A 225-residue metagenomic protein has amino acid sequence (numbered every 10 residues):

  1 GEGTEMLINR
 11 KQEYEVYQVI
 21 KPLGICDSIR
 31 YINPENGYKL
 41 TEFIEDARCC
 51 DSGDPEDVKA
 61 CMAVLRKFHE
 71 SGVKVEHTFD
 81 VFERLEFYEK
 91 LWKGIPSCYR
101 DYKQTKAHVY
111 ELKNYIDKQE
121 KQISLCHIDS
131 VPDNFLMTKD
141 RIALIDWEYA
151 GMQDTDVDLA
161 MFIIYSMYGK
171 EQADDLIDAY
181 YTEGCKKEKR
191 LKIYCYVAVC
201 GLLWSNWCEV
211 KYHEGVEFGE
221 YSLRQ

Functional and structural regions predicted by a protein language model:
G1-V81, S97-K103: ATP-binding pocket architecture of kinase catalytic cores
G37-L40, S130, S166: Short glycine- and hydrophobic/aromatic-rich loop-to-beta-strand nucleating segment in the catalytic cores
V73-I128, T138: An alpha-helical support segment within catalytic cores of ATP-dependent transferases
K113-L159: Active-site acidic catalytic loop and adjacent metal/ATP-binding pocket of ATP-dependent phosphoryl transfer enzymes
G151, K189, W207-Q225: Helical subdomain adjoining the active site within ATP-dependent kinase catalytic cores
D156-C185, A198-V216: Active-site activation/catalytic loop segments of kinase-like enzymes and analogous catalytic loops in related
L191, C195-V199: Start-of-helix signal in alpha-solenoid helical-repeat scaffolds, especially tetratricopeptide repeats
